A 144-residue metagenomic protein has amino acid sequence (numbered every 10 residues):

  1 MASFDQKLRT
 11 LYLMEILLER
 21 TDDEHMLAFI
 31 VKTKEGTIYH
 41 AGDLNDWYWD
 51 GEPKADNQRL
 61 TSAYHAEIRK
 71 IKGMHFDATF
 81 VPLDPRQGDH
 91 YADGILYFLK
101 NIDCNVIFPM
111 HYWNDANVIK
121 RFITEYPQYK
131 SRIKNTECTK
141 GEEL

Functional and structural regions predicted by a protein language model:
Q6, I16-H75, T139-L144: Core dinuclear metal-dependent hydrolase active-site scaffold
R20, M26-A28, T79, I95 (+1 more regions): Small-side-chain structural scaffolding
Y39-D43, D56-R59, A78-R86, N105-W113 (+1 more regions): Active-site neighborhood of phospho(di)ester-bond hydrolases with catalytic His/Asp-centered motifs
D50, D89-Y91: Active-site-adjacent loop/helix micro-motif of nuclease/hydrolase catalytic cores
K70, Y91-L144: Binuclear metal-ion centers of metallo-dependent hydrolases, dominated by the metallo-beta-lactamase
